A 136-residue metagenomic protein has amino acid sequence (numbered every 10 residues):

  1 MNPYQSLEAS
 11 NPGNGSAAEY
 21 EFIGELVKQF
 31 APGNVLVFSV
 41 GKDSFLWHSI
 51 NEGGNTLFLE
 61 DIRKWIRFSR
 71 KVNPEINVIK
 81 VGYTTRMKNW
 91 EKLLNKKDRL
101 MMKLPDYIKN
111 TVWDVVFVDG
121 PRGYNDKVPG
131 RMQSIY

Functional and structural regions predicted by a protein language model:
M1, V81-G82, N95-L100: N-terminal intrinsically disordered, low-complexity segments enriched in P/E/S/T
M1-P32, G120-K127: Glycine-rich phosphate-binding "P-loop"
N11-N14, V35-L36, L104-Y107: Short, functional N-terminal and low-complexity linear motifs
A17-N89: SAM cofactor-binding core of SAM-dependent methyltransferases, primarily the Rossmann-like beta-alpha-beta module
F30, E91-Y136: Active-site segment flanking the S-adenosylmethionine/decSAM binding pocket in AdoMet-dependent transferases
